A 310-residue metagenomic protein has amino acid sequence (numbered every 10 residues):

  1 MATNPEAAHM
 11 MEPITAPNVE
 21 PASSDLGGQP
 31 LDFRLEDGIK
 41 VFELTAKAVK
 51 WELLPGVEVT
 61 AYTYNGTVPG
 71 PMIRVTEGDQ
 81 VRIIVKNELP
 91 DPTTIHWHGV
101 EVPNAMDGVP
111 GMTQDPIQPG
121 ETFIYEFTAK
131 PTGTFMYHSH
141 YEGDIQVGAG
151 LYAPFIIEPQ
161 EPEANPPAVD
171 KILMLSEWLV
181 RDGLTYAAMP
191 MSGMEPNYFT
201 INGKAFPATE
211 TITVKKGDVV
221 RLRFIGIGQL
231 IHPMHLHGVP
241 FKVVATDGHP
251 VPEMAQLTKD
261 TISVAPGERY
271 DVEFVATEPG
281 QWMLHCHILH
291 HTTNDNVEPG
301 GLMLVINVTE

Functional and structural regions predicted by a protein language model:
M1-E310: Copper-binding active sites and cupredoxin-like electron-transfer domains, recognizing His/Cys-rich ligand loops
